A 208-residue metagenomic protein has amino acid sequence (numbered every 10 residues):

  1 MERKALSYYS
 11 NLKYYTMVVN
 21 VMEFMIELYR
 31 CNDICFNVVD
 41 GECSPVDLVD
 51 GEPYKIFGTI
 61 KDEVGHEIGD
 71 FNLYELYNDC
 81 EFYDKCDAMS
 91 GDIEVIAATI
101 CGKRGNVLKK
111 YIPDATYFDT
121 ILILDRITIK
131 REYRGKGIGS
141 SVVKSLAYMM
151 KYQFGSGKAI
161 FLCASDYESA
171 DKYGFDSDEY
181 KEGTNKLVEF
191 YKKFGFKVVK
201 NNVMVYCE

Functional and structural regions predicted by a protein language model:
R3-R134, S145-E208: Non-catalytic substrate-recognition and accessory regions of acyl/acetyltransferase enzymes
G137: Glycine-rich phosphate-binding loop
S140: Residues forming the Rossmann-fold NAD(P)(H) cofactor-binding site
